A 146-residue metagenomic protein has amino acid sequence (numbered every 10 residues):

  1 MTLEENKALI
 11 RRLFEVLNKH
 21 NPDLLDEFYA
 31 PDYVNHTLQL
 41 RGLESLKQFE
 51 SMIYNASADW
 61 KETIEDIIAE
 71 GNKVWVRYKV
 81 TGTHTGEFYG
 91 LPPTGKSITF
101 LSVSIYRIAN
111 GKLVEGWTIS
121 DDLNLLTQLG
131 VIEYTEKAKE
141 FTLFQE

Functional and structural regions predicted by a protein language model:
M1-E146: C-terminal and inter-domain tail/linker signature
